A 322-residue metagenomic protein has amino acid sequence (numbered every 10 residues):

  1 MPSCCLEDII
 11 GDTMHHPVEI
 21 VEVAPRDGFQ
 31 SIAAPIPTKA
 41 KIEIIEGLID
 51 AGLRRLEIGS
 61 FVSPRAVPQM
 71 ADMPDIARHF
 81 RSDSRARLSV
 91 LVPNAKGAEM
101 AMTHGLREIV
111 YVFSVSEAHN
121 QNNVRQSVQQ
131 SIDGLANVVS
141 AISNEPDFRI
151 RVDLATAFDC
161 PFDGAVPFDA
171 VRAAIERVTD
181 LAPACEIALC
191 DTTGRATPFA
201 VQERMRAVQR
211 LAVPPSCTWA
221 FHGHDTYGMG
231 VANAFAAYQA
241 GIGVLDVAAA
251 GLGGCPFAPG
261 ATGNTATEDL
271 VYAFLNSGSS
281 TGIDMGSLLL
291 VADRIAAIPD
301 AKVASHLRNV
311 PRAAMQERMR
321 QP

Functional and structural regions predicted by a protein language model:
P2-P322: Catalytic cores and adjacent flexible loops of soluble metabolic enzymes that perform enolate/carbanion chemistry on
